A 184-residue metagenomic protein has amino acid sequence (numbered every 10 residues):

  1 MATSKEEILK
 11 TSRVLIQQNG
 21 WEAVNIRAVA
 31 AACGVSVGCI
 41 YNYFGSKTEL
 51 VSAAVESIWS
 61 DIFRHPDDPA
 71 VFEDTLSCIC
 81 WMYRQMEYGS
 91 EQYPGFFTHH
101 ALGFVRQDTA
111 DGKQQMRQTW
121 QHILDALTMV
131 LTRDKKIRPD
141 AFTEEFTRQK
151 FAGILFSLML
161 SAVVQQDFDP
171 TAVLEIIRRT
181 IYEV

Functional and structural regions predicted by a protein language model:
M1, I123, E144-A152, D169-L174: Short amphipathic alpha-helix in the helical subdomain of ABC transporter nucleotide-binding domains
E7, T11, L15-E49, A53: Helix-turn-helix
T11, L15, D61, Q85 (+3 more regions): Amphipathic alpha-helical interface segments
N25, G95-H100, P139-T143: Short, hydrophobic secondary-structure boundary micro-motifs
A53, D67-Q92, R148-A152, L174: Hydrophobic alpha-helical connector segments
E56-F63: Short, basic, alpha-helical segments at the C-terminal edge of helix-turn-helix-like DNA-binding modules
Y83-E91, H99-Q107, L131-T132, L158 (+1 more regions): Helix-loop "lid/cap" segments that line or gate small-molecule binding pockets
E91-Q92, D108-I137, F146-Q149, G153: Amphipathic alpha-helical packing segments from all-alpha helical-bundle domains
